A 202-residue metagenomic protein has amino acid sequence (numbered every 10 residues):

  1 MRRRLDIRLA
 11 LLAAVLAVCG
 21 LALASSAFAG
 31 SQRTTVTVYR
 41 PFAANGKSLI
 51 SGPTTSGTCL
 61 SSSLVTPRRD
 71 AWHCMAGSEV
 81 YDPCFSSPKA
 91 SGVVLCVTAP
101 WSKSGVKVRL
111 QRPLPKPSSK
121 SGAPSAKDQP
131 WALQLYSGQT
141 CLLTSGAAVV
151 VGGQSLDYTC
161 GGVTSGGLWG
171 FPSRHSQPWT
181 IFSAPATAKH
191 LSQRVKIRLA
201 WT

Functional and structural regions predicted by a protein language model:
R2-A13: Bacterial N-terminal signal peptides that target proteins for export
L12-A22: Bacterial N-terminal signal peptides
S25-A29: Sec/Tat signal peptide C-region and signal peptidase I cleavage site
G30-T202: Mitochondrial intermembrane space
